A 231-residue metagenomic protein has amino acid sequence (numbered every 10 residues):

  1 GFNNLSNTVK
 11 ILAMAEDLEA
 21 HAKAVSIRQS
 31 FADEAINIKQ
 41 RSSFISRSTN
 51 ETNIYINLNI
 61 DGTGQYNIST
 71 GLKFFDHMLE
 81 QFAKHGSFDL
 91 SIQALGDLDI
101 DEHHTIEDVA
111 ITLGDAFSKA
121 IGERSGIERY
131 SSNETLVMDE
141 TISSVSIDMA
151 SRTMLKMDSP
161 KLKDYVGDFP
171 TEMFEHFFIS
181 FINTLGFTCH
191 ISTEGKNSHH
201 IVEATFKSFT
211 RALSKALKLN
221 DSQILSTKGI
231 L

Functional and structural regions predicted by a protein language model:
G1-L12: Acidic, Mg2+-coordinating phosphoryl-transfer loop and its flanking beta/alpha structural elements, shared across
L18-H21, I27-L231: Structural preference for solvent-exposed beta-strand-turn elements and adjacent flexible terminal/loop segments within
